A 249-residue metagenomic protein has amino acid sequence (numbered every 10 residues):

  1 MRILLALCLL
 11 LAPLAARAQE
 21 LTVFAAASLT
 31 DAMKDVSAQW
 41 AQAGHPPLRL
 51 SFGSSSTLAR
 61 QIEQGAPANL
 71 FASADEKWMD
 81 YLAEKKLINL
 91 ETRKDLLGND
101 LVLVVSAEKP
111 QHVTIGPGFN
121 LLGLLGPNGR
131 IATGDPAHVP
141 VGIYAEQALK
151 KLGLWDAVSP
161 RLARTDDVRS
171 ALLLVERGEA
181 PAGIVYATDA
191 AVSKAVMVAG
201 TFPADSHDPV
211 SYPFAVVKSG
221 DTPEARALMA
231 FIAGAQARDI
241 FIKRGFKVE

Functional and structural regions predicted by a protein language model:
R2-P13: Bacterial N-terminal signal peptides
L14-A18: Sec/Tat signal peptide C-region and signal peptidase I cleavage site
Q19-A66, F71-E76, D80-E249: Exported/periplasmic ABC-transporter solute-binding proteins
